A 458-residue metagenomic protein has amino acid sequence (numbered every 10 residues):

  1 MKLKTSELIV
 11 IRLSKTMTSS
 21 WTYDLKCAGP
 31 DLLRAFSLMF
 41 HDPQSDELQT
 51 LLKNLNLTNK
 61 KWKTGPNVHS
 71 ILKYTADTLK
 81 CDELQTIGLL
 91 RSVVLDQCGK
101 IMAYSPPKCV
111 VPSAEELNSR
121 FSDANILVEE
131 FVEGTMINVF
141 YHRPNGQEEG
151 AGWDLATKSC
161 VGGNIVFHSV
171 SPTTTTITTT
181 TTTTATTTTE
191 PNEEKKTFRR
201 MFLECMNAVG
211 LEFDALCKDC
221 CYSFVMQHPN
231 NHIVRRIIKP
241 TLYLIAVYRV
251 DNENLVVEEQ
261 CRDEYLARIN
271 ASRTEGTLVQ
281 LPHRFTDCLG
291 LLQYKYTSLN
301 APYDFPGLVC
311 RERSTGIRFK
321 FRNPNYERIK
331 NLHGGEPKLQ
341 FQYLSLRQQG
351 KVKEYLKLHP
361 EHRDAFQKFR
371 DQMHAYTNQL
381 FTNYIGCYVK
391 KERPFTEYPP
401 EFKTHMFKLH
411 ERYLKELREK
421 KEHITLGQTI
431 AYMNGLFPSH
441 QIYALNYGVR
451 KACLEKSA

Functional and structural regions predicted by a protein language model:
M1-L8: Intrinsically disordered, low-complexity basic segments at termini and long loops, enriched in Pro/Gly and/or Arg/Ser
L8-T175, T187-A458: Core nucleotide-handling region used for phosphoryl-transfer chemistry
